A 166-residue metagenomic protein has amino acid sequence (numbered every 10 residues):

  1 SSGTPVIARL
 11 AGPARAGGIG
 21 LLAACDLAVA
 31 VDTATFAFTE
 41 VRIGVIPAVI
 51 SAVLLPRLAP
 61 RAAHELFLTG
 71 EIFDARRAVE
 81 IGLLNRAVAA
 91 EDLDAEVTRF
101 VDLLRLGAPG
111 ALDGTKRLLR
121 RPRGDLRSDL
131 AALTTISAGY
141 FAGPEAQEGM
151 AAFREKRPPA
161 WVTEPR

Functional and structural regions predicted by a protein language model:
S1-A11, I46, S51, R57 (+3 more regions): An acidic, glycine-rich surface segment that forms the CoA-thioester-binding/catalytic face of crotonase-fold enzymes
S1-I43, F73: Glycine-rich beta-to-alpha active-site loop
P5, L22, A78, T115 (+1 more regions): Terminal peptide-recognition signature
A16, A48, I72, Q147: Glycine-rich phosphate-binding loop at the start of an alpha helix
I19-G20, A52, H64, R76 (+1 more regions): Alpha-helical segments flanking ligand/cofactor-binding loops in enzyme cores
A23-C25, I81-G82, K156: Structural motif
V29-A34, L84-A131, A138, P144 (+1 more regions): C-terminal long alpha-helix characteristic of the crotonase
A62-E71: Short helix- or helix-capping micro-motifs that position conserved polar/aromatic residues at function-defining sites
